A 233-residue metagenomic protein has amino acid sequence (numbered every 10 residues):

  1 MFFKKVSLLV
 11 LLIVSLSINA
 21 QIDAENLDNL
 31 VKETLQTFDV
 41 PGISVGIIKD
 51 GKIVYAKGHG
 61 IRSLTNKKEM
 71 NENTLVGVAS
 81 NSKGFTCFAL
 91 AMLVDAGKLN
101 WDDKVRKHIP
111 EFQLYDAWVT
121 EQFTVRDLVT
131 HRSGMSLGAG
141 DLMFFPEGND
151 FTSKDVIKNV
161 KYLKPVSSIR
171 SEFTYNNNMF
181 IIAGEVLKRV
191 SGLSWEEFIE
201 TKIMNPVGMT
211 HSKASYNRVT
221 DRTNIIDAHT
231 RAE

Functional and structural regions predicted by a protein language model:
M1-F3: N-terminal secretory signal peptides that target proteins for export/translocation
K5-V14: Sec-dependent N-terminal signal peptides
S15-N19: N-terminal signal peptide c-region/cleavage motif recognized by signal peptidases
I22-V76, N100, K158-K164: Short, conserved catalytic-motif segment at the N-terminal edge
D28-V31, V45, G51, H59 (+2 more regions): Active-site SXXK
H59, A117-E233: Short, surface-exposed loop or secondary-structure junction motifs that flank catalytic or metal-binding residues
W101-D116, P206-V207: Short, glycine/proline-biased beta-turn/loop segments that scaffold the active-site neighborhood
